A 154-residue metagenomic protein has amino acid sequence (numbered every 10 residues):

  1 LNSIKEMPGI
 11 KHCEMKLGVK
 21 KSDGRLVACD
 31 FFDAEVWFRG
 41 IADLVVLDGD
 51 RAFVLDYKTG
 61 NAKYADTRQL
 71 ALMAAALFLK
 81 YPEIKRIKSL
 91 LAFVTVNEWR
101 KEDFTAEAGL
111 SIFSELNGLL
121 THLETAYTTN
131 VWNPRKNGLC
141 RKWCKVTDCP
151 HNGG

Functional and structural regions predicted by a protein language model:
L1-V54, P82-K88: Catalytic cores of nuclease domains that cleave nucleic-acid phosphodiester backbones
K21-D23, A28, A34-E35, A65-T67 (+1 more regions): Metal-dependent nuclease catalytic regions and adjoining charged, substrate-binding loops involved in nucleic-acid end
F53-D56, W99-K101: Short small-residue beta-strand/loop micro-motif enriched in glycine and branched aliphatics
Y57-Y64: Short beta-strand-loop-alpha-helix junction that forms the active-site gateway of nucleic-acid-processing nucleases
